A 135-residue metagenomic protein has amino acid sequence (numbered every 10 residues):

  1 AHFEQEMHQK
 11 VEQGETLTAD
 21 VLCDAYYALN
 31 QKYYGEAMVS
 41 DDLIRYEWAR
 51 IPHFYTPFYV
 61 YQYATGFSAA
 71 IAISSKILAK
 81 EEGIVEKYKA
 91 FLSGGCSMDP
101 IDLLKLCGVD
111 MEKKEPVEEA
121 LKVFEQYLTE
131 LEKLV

Functional and structural regions predicted by a protein language model:
A1-V135: C-terminal, non-catalytic "cap/extension" segments appended to globular domains
